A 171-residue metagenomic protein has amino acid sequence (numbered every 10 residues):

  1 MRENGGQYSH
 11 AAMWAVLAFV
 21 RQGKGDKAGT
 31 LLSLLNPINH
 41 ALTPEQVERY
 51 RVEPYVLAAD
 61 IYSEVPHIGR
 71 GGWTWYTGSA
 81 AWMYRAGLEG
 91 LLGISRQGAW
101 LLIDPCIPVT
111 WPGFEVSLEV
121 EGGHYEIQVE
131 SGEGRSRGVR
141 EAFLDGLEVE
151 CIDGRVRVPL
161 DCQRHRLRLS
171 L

Functional and structural regions predicted by a protein language model:
M1-E3, Q7, M13-L171: Non-catalytic C-terminal accessory modules of carbohydrate-active enzymes
